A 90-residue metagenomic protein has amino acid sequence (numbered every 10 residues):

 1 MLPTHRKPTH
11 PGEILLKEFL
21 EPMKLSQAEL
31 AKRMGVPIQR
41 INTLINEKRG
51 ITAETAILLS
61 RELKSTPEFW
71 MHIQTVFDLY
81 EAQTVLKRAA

Functional and structural regions predicted by a protein language model:
M1-P3, A89-A90: Basic/polar N-terminal segments that are highly enriched at the extreme N-terminus, encompassing both cleavable
L2-L25, F69-H72: A short, Lys/Arg-rich alpha-helix, primarily the initiator
L20, A31, S60: The alpha-helix within a helix-turn-helix
L25-T43: Short alpha-helical DNA-recognition segment
G35, N46, T75: Residue-level detection of the helix-turn-helix DNA-binding "recognition helix"
K48-R61: Short, basic-rich loop-to-helix N-cap that marks the start of a DNA-contacting helix
R61, E68-A90: Short, charged recognition helix plus adjacent turn of helix-turn-helix-like nucleic-acid-binding domains
